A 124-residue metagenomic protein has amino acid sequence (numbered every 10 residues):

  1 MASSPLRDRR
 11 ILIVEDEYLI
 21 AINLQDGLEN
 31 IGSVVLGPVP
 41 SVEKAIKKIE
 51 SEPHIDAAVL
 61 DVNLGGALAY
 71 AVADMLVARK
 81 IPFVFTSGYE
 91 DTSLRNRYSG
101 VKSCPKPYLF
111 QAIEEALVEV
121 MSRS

Functional and structural regions predicted by a protein language model:
M1-R10, E43, K102, L109-S124: Non-catalytic signal-transmission and effector/linker regions of two-component phosphorelay proteins
E15: Conserved acidic carboxylate
Y18-G37: Two-component/phosphorelay signaling modules centered on CheY-like receiver
P38-A57: Acidic, metal-coordinating helix/loop segments flanking the phosphotransfer/catalytic sites of two-component signaling
S41, G66-A71: Acidic catalytic/metal-coordinating carboxylates
D61: Active-site residues of response regulator receiver
A71, A78-R79, Y89-K106, F110-Q111 (+1 more regions): Alpha4 helix (beta4-alpha4-beta5 surface) of REC/receiver domains from two-component response regulators
